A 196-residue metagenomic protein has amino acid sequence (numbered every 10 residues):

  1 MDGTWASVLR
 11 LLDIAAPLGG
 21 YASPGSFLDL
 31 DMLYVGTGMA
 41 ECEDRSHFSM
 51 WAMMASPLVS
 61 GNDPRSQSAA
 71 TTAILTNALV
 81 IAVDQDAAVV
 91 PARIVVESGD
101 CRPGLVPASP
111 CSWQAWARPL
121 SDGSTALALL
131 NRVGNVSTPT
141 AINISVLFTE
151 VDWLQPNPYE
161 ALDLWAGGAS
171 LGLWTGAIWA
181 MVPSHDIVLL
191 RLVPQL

Functional and structural regions predicted by a protein language model:
M1-D63: Glycan-recognition surfaces
M39, W113-A117, A177-I178: Generic recognition of flexible, low-complexity loop/linker segments
S49-V106: Catalytic cores of secreted or luminal carbohydrate-active enzymes
W51-M54, V59-G61, V106-W153: Carbohydrate-binding surface patches
R65, R132-N135, A166, Q195: Short, glycine-/Ser/Thr-/acidic-enriched flexible segments
L127, A161, H185: Hydrophobic, well-ordered secondary-structure elements that form the walls of internal hydrophobic environments
L147-G167: Solvent-exposed beta-hairpin/edge-strand motifs
G172-L196: C-terminal beta-strand-rich structural cap/linker in extracellular carbohydrate-active enzymes
